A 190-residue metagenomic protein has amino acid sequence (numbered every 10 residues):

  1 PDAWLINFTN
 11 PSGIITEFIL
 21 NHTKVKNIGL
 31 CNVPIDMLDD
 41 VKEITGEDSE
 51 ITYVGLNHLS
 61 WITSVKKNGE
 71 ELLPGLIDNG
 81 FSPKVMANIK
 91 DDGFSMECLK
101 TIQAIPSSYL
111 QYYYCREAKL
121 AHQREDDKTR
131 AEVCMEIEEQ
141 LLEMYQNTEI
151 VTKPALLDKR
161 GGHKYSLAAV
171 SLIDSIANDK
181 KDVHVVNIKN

Functional and structural regions predicted by a protein language model:
P1-P34, L38: Rossmann-like NAD(P)(H) cofactor-binding subdomain of soluble oxidoreductases
E43-N190: Long, compositionally biased stretches enriched for glycine and/or charged residues
